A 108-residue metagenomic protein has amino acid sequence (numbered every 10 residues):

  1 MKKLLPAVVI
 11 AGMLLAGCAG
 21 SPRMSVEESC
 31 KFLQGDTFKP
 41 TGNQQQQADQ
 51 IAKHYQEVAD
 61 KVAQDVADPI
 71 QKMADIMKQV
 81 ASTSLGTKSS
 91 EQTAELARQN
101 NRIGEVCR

Functional and structural regions predicted by a protein language model:
M1-A19: Sec-dependent bacterial lipoprotein signal peptides
A11, R23, N100-N101: Residue-level signal for mature regions of secreted extracellular proteins and peptides
A19-S21, R108: Bacterial signal peptide processing site
S21-E28: N-terminal helix-cap/turn-to-beta initiation motif at the start of protein domains
E28-A94, R98-E105: Surface-exposed, polar/charged faces of alpha-helical domains in mature secreted/periplasmic/lumenal proteins
